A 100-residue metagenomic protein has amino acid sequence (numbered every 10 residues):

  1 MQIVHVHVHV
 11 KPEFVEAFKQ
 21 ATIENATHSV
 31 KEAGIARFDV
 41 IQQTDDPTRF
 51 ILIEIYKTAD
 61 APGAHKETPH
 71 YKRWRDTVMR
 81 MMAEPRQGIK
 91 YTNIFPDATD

Functional and structural regions predicted by a protein language model:
Q2, V40-T48, D76-D100: Glycine-rich beta-strand-turn "strand-cap" elements at beta-sheet edges
Q2-H9, D39-K66: Short, well-ordered beta-strand segments in beta-rich or mixed alpha/beta enzyme and ligand-binding folds
H9-V15: Short, surface-exposed ligand-recognition loops at beta-strand->loop->(often short) alpha-helix junctions that present
F14, T48, H70: Short phosphate-engaging motifs
Q20-A36, I55-I89: An amphipathic, aromatic/His-enriched active-site/gating alpha helix that lines ligand/cofactor pockets
